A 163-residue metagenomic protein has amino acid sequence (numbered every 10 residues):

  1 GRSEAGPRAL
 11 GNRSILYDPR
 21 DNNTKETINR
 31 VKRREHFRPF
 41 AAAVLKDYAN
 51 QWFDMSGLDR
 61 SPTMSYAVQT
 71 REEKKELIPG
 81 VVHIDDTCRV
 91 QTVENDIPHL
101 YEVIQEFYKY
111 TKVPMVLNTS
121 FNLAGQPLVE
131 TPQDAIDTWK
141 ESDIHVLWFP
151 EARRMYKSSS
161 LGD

Functional and structural regions predicted by a protein language model:
R2-D163: Flexible beta->alpha loop and helix N-cap segments adjacent to enzyme active/binding sites
